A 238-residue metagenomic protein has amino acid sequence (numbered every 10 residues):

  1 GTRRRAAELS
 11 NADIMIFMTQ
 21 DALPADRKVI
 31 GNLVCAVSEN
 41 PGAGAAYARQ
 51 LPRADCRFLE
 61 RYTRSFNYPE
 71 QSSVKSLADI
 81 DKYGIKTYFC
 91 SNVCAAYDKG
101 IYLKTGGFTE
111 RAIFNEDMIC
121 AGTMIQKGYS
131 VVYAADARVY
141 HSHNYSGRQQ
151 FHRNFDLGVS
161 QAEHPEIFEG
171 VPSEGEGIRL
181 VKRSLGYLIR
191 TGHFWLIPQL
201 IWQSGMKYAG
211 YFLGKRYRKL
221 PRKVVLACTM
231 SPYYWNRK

Functional and structural regions predicted by a protein language model:
G1-S10: Glycine-rich, basic loop-to-helix element that forms the pyrophosphate-binding segment of sugar-nucleotide handling
N11-A12, S91-T105: Conserved nucleotide-sugar donor-binding and metal-coordinating catalytic region shared by glycosyltransferases
A12-L23: Short beta-strand-to-loop acidic/aromatic patch adjacent to the donor-nucleotide binding site
L23, R27-R61: Conserved donor NDP-sugar-binding/catalytic core segment of glycosyltransferases
V29, C120-T123: Short active-site alpha-helical segment characteristic of glycosyltransferases and processive polysaccharide synthases
L77-Y97, I113: A recurrent flexible, glycine/aromatic-enriched loop bordering the glycosyltransferase active site that acts as
F114-C120: Acidic donor-binding loop at a coil-to-helix junction in glycosyltransferase catalytic cores that engages
V131, A137-G210: Active-site-adjacent helix/loop segment of glycosyltransferases that harbors family-specific signature motifs
